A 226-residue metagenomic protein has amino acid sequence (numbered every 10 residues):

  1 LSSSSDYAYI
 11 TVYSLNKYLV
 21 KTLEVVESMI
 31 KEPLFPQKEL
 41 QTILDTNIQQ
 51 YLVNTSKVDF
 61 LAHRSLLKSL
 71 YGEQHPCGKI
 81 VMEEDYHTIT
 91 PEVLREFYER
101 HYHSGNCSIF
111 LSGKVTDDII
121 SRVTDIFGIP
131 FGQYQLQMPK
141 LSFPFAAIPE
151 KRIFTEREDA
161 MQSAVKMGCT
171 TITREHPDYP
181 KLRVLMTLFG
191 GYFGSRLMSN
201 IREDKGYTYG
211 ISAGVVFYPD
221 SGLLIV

Functional and structural regions predicted by a protein language model:
L1-Q137, E203-V226: Charge-rich, well-structured scaffold segments of protease-associated domains
N106, Q135-S195: His/Glu-based metal-binding/catalytic segments typifying zinc-dependent metallopeptidases
M198-S199: Phosphate-proximal small/polar/acidic motifs at interfaces that engage nucleotide phosphates, polyphosphates
